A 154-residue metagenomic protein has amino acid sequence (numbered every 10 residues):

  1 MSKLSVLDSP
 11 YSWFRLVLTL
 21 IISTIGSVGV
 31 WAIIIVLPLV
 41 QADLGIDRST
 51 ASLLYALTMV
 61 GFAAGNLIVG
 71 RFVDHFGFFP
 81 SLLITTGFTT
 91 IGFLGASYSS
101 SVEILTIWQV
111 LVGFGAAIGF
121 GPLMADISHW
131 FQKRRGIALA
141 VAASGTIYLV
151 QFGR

Functional and structural regions predicted by a protein language model:
F14-R48, N66-V69, G153-R154: Extracytoplasmic
G45, G77, Y98-E103, Q132: Helix-breaking motifs and short loop linkers at transmembrane-helix boundaries and internal kinks in secondary membrane
G65-G77: Helix-to-loop junctions at the C-terminal end of transmembrane segments in multipass secondary transporters
F79-L82, L105: Primarily marks hydrophobic transmembrane alpha-helices of the MFS/SLC 12-helix fold
G87-S100: C-terminal ends and interior cores of transmembrane alpha-helices in multi-pass membrane transporters/permeases
G92, E103-L111: Paired small-residue
I118-F131: Intracellular juxtamembrane helix-capping segments at the cytosolic ends of symmetry-related transmembrane helices
R134-R154: Glycine-rich segments within core transmembrane alpha-helices of 12-TM secondary carriers
